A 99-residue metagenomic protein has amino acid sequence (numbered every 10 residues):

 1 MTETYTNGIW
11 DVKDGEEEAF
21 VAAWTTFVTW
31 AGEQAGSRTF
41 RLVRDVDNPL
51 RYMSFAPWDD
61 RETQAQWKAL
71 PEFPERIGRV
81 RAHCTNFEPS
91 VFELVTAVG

Functional and structural regions predicted by a protein language model:
T2-E3, R38-L50, R76-G99: Glycine-rich beta-strand-turn "strand-cap" elements at beta-sheet edges
T4-D11, R41-K68: Short, well-ordered beta-strand segments in beta-rich or mixed alpha/beta enzyme and ligand-binding folds
E16-E18, E62-Q64, A97: Residue-level signal for secondary-structure boundary sites
E16-T39, E72-R76, V80: Short amphipathic alpha-helical segments
